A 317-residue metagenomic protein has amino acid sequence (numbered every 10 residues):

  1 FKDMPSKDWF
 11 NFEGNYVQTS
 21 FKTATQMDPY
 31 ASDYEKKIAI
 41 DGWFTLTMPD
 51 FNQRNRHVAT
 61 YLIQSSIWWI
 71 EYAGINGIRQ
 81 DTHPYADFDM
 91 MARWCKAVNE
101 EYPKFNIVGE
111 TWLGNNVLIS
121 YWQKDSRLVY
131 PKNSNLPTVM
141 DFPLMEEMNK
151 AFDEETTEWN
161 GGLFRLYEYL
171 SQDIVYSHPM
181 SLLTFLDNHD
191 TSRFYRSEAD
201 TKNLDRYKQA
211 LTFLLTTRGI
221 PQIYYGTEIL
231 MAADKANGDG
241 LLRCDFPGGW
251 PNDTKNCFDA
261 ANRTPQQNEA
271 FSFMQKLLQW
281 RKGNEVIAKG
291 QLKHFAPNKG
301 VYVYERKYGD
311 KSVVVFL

Functional and structural regions predicted by a protein language model:
F1-I67, Y72, R93-E100, V117-L118 (+1 more regions): Substrate-binding/active-site clefts of carbohydrate-active enzymes
K2-P5, S65-I67, E71-S177, N203 (+4 more regions): Active-site-proximal helices and loops of the catalytic beta/alpha 8
T47, Y176-K202: Active-site clefts of carbohydrate-active enzymes
A73-G74, F185, G219: Short loop/turn motifs at secondary-structure junctions
G77-D81, V108-E110, T184-D187, Y224-T227 (+1 more regions): Short beta-strand segments
L211-A232: Substrate-binding cleft of secreted/luminal carbohydrate-active enzymes
Q279, F295-L317: Carbohydrate-binding surface patches
